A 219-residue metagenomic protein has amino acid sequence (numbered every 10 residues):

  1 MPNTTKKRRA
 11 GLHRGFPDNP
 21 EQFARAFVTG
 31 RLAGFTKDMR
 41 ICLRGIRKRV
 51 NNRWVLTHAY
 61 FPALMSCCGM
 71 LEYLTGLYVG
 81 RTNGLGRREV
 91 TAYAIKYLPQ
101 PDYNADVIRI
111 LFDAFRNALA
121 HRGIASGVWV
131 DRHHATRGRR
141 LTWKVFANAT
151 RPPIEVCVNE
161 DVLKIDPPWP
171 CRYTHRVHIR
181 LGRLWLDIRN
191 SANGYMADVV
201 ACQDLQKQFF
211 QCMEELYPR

Functional and structural regions predicted by a protein language model:
M1-A26: Long, acidic, intrinsically disordered low-complexity segments
T5, P20-F23, M65, E155-V156 (+1 more regions): A generic alpha-helix propensity feature with a strong bias for hydrophobic helices
D18, Q22, R53-T57, P99 (+2 more regions): A near-ubiquitous, low-amplitude feature marking generic local secondary-structure context
E21-R25, T29, K207, Q211: Polar/charged alpha-helical tracts
A26, G30-K96: Short, contiguous, well-structured surface segments enriched in hydrophobic/aromatic residues
Q100-R219: Acidic, Ser/Thr/Gly/Pro-rich intrinsically disordered interaction regions
